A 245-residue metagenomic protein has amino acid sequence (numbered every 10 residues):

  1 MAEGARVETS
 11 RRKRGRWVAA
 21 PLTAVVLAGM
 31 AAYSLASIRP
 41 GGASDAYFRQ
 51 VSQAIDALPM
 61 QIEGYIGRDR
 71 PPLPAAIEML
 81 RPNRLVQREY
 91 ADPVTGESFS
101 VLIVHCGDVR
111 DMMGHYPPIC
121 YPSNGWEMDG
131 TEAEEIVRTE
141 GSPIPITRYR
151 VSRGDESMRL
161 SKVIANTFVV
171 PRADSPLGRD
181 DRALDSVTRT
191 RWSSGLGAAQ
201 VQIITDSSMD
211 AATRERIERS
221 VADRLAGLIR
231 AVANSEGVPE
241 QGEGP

Functional and structural regions predicted by a protein language model:
M1-K13: N-terminal Lys/Arg-rich, disordered targeting/topogenic segments
G15-I38, E135-P245: A short, solvent-exposed beta-edge/loop patch
I38-A54: Alpha-helical transmembrane signal-anchor/signal-peptide segments
Q53, H115-I119, S235: N-terminal soluble domains immediately following signal/targeting peptides that reside in extracytoplasmic
I55-P71: Amphipathic alpha-helical segments
E63, E97, G197-A199: A generic secondary-structure signal marking the coil-to-beta-strand transition
I66, P74-T190: Short, solvent-exposed recognition patches
